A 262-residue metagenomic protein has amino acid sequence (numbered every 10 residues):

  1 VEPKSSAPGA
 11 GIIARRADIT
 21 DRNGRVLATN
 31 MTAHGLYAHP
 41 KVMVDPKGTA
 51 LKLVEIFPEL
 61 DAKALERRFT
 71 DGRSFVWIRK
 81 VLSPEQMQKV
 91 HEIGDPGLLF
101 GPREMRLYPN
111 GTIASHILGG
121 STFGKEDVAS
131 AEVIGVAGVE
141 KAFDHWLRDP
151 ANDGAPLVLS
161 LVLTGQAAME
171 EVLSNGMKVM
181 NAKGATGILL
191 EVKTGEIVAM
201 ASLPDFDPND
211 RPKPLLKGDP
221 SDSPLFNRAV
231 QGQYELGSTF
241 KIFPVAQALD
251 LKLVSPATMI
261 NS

Functional and structural regions predicted by a protein language model:
P3, D153-K193, P212-S262: Active-site loop and adjoining helix of the penicillin-binding protein/serine DD-peptidase-beta-lactamase fold
S6, G11-R15, M180-G184: Short, small/polar residue-rich loop motifs at catalytic or cofactor-binding pockets
I13, T20, L190-E191: Hydrophobic alpha-helical segments, especially N-terminal targeting/anchoring helices
R16, A33, P46-V54, M87 (+10 more regions): Extracytoplasmic/secreted envelope proteins and their assembly/folding machinery, especially bacterial periplasmic
A17-D18, L159: Short beta-strand segments of a lipoyl-like beta-sandwich/carrier module
R25-T29, V42-D45, L51-A64, D95-F100 (+6 more regions): Bacterial peptidoglycan biogenesis and beta-lactam-recognition machinery
G35-T49, D205-D222: A short, polar/charged loop-to-alpha-helix boundary motif
A38, V42, K47-I56, A64-A155 (+1 more regions): Small/polar-residue-rich segments within soluble enzyme cores
